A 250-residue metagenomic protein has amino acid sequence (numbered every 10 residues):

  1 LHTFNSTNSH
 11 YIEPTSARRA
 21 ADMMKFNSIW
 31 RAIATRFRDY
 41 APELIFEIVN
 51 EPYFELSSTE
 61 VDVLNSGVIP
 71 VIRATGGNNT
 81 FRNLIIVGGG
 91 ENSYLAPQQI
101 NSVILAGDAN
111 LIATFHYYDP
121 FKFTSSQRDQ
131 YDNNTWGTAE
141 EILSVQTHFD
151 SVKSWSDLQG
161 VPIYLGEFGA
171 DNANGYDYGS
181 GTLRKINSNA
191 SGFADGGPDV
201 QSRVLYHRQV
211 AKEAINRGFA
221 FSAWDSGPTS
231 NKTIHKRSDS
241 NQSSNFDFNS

Functional and structural regions predicted by a protein language model:
L1-I12: Aromatic-lined carbohydrate-binding surfaces of glycoside hydrolases
L1-T3, Y117, A170, D225: Short beta-strand segments enriched in hydrophobic/aromatic residues within well-folded beta-rich domains
N8, F37-E55, T229-S250: Electropositive, surface-exposed helix/loop patches at the edges of structured domains that serve as adaptable
Y11-M23: Catalytic nucleophile-loop/oxyanion-hole region of alpha/beta-hydrolase and closely related hydrolase-like folds
T15, S102-L105, Y131, T182-L183 (+1 more regions): Short, hinge-like loop/turn segments at secondary-structure boundaries
A20, M24-D171, G175, N216-R217: Active-site region of glycoside hydrolase catalytic domains
G175, G181-S250: Aromatic-rich peripheral "rim/lid" segments of glycoside hydrolase catalytic domains that contact and position glycan
